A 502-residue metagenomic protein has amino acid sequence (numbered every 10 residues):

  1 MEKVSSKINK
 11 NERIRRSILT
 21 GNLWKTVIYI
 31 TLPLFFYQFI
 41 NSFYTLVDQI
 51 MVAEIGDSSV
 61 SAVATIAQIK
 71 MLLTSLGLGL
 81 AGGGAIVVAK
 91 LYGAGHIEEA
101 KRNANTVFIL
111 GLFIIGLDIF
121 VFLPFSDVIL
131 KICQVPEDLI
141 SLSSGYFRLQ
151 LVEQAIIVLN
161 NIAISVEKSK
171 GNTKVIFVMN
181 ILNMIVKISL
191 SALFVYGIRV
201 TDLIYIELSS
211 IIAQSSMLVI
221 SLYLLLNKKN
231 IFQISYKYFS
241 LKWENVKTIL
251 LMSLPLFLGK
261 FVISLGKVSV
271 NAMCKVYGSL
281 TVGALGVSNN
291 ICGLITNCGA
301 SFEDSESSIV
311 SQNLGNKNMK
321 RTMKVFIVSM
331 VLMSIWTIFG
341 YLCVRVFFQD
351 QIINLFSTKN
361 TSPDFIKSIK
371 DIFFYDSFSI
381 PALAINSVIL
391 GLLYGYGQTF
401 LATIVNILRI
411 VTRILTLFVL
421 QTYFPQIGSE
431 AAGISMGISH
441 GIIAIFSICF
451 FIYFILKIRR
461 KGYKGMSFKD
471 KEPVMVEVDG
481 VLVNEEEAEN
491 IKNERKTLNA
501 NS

Functional and structural regions predicted by a protein language model:
M1-T31, V88-E153, Y196-L254, V310-S379 (+1 more regions): Short alpha-helical transmembrane segments in multi-pass integral membrane proteins
I18-I50, E54-I55, M71-G83, L112-I119 (+5 more regions): N-terminal transmembrane alpha-helices
Y29-D48, L149, N160, N183 (+5 more regions): Transmembrane helical elements of multi-pass membrane transporters/channels
F39, F43-S61, L130-E137, L193-L203 (+4 more regions): Helix-terminus/linker motif at the lipid-water interface of multi-pass membrane proteins
N41, T45-D48, V52, T74-A81 (+18 more regions): Alpha-helical transmembrane segments and their lipid-water interface positions in multi-pass membrane proteins
D57-Q68, S143, F147, E207 (+3 more regions): Small-residue hotspots at the loop-to-helix junctions and early N-terminal turns of transmembrane alpha-helices
V60-F120, I157-I176, V282-C343, F347 (+1 more regions): Small-residue-rich hydrophobic transmembrane alpha-helices
A81, L149-K168, I176-M184, I206-L222 (+4 more regions): Short runs within selected transmembrane alpha-helices of multi-pass transporters and secretion channels
